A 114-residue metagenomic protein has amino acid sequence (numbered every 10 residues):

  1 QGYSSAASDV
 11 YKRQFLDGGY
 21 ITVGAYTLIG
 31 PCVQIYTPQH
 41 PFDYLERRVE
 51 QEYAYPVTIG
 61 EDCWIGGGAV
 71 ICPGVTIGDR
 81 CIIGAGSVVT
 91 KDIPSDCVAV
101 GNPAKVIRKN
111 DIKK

Functional and structural regions predicted by a protein language model:
Q1-A7, Y11: Single conserved hydrophobic/aromatic residue that forms the stacking wall/gate of nucleotide- or nucleobase-binding
K12, Y20, P56: Short hydrophobic/aromatic beta-strand element in the GNAT-like acyltransferase core that lines or flanks the acyl-donor
K12-Q14, V70: Short aromatic/hydrophobic contact patches that present stacked aromatics for nucleic-acid/ligand binding
Y20-I21, A104: Alpha-helix N-cap/helix-start and coil->helix boundary motif
G30-K114: Glycine-rich hexapeptide-repeat left-handed beta-helix
